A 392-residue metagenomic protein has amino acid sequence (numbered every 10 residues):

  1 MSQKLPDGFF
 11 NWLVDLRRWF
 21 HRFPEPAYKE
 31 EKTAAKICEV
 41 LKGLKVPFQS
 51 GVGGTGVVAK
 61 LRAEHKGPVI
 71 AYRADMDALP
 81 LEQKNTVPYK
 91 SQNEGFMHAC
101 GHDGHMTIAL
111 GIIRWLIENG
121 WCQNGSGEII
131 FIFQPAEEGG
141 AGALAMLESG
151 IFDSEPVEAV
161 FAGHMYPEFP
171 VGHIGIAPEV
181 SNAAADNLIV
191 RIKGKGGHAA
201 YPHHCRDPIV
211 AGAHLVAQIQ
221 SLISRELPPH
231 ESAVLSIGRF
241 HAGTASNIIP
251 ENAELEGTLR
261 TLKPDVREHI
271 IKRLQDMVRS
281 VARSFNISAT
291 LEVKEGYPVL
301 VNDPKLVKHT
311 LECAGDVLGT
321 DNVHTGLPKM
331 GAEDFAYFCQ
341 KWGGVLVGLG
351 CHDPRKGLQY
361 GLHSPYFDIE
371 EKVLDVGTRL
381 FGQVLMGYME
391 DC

Functional and structural regions predicted by a protein language model:
S2-H98, D103, T107-G127: Acidic/His- and Gly-rich active-site-bordering loop/insert found across diverse amide/peptide-bond hydrolases
F20, A59, Y72, H102 (+8 more regions): Divalent metal-coordination and catalytic microenvironments
E25, D75-D77, A136, Y166 (+2 more regions): Active-site beta-loop-alpha junctions enriched in small/polar residues
V57, L79-L81, N85-M97, G104 (+2 more regions): Histidine/acidic-residue-rich, glycine-tolerant segments that coordinate divalent metal ions
A71-R73, E82, L188, L346-H352: Non-cysteine beta-strand/loop elements that form the S-adenosyl-L-methionine
V210-C392: Metal-dependent amide/peptide-bond hydrolase catalytic core, centered on the "pita-bread" metallohydrolase fold
